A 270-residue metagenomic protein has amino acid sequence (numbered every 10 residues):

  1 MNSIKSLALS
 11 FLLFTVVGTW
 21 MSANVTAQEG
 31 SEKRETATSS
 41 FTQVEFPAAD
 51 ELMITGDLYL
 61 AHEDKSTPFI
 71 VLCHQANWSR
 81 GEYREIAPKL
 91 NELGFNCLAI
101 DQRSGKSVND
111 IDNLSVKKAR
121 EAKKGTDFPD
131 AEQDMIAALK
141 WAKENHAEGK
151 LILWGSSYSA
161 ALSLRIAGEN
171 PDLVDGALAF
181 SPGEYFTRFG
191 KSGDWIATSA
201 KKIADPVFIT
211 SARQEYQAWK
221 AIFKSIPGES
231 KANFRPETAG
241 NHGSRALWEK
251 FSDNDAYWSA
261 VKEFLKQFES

Functional and structural regions predicted by a protein language model:
M1-F11: Bacterial N-terminal signal peptides that target proteins for export
N2-I4, V16-P47, L52-Y59, L153 (+1 more regions): An N-terminal hydrophobic leader/cap segment in hydrolases
F46-L60, S66-E144: Serine-hydrolase catalytic machinery in alpha/beta-hydrolase-like enzymes
Q75-S79, C97, R103-S107, S157-A161 (+2 more regions): Solvent-exposed loop/turn segments at secondary-structure junctions within structured extracellular/periplasmic domains
A87, I166-A167, F223-I226: A conserved amphipathic alpha-helix that caps or lines the catalytic cleft of carbohydrate- and lipid-modifying enzymes
K140-K202: Primarily recognizes the serine-hydrolase "nucleophile elbow" in alpha/beta-hydrolase and SGNH/GDSL folds
G176, S181-T238: The feature captures the conserved acid-bearing segment of alpha/beta-hydrolase catalytic domains
A232-S270: C-terminal catalytic histidine-bearing segment of alpha/beta-hydrolase fold enzymes
